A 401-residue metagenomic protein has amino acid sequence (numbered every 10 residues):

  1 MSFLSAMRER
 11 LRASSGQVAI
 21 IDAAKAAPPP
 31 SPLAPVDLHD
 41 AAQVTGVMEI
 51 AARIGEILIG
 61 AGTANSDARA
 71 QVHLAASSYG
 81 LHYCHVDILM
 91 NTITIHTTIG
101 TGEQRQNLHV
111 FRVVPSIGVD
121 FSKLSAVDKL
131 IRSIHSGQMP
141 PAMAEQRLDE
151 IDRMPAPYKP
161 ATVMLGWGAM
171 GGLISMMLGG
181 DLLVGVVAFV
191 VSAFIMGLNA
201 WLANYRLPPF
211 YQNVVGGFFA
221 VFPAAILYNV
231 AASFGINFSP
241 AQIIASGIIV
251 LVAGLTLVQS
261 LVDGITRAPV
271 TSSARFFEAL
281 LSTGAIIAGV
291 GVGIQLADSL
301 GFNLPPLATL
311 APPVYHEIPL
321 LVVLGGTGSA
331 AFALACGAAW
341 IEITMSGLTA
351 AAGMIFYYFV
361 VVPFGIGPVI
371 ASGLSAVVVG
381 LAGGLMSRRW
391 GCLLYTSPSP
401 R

Functional and structural regions predicted by a protein language model:
M1-M143: Soluble N-terminal domains of membrane-associated systems
P157-S260, L334-C336: Core alpha-helical transmembrane segments of integral membrane proteins
M164-L165, G185-F189, Y211-V215, L280 (+3 more regions): Hydrophobic alpha-helical transmembrane segments
G179-V191, A241-V252, L310-V323, I366-V377: Structural signature of hydrophobic alpha-helical transmembrane segments
M196-R206, V258-P269, G328-A338, G383-C392: C-terminal ends of transmembrane helices
Y205-G216, A241, A245, I265-T283 (+1 more regions): Membrane-interface segments at loop-to-transmembrane junctions
A232-S239, S299-P313: Membrane-interface helix termini and inter-helical loops of multi-pass transporters
Y395-P400: Conserved small/polar residues in nucleotide/adenosyl-binding loops
